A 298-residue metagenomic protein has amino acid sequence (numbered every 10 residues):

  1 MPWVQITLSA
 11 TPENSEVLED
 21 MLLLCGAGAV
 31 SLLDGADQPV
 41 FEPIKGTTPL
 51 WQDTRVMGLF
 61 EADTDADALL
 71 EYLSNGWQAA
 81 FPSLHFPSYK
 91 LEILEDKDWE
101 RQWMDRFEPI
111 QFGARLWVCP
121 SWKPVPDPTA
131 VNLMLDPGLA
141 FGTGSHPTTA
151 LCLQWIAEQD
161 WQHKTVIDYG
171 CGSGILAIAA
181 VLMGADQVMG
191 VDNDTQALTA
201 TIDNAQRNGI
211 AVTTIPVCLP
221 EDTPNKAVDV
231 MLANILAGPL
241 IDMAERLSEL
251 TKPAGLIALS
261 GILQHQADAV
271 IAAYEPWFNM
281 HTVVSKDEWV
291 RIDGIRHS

Functional and structural regions predicted by a protein language model:
M1, L84, W161-Q162, M183 (+2 more regions): Short, flexible coil/linker segments at domain boundaries that flank nucleotide/cofactor-interacting
P2-D127: N-terminal auxiliary segments of SAM/dcSAM-dependent transferases
A114, K164, A254-G255: Surface-exposed loop/turn positions
V131-P137: A short, charged helix-loop
L139-P224: Conserved SAM/SAH cofactor-binding pocket of Class I
Q159, V191-S298: S-adenosylmethionine
